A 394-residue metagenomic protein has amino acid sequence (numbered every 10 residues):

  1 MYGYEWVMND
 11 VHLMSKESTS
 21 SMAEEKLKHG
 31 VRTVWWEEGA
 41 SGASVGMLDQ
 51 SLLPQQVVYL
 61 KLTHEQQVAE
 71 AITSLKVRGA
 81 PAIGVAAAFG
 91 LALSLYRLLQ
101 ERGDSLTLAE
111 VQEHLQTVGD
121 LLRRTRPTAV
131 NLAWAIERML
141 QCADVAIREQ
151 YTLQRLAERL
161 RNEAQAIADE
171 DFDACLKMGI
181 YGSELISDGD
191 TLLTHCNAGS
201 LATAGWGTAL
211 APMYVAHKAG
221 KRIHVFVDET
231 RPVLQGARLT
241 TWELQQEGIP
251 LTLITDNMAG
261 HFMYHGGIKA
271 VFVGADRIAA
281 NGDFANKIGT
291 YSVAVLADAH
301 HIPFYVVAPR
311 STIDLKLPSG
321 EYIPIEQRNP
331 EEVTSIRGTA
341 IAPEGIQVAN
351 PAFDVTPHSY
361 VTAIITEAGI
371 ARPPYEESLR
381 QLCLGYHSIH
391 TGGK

Functional and structural regions predicted by a protein language model:
W6, D10-G30, A371-K394: N-terminal charge/polar-biased segments
T19-Q66: Positively charged, low-complexity intrinsically disordered leader regions
Y59-H64, G199-T203, A280-A285: Short, glycine-rich nucleotide/cofactor-binding loops
L60-K76, E113, E184-L192, S335-G345: Short, hydrophobic/aliphatic alpha-helical segments
E70-V77, I83, S292-V295: Small-aliphatic-rich amphipathic alpha-helix that forms the alpha element of a beta-alpha
K76-A86, G90-I254: N-terminal active-site beta-alpha-beta segment that forms phosphate/nucleotide-binding and substrate-recognition loops
R222-I223, D228-K394: Conserved phosphate- and dinucleotide-binding cores of soluble alpha/beta proteins, encompassing both enzyme active
